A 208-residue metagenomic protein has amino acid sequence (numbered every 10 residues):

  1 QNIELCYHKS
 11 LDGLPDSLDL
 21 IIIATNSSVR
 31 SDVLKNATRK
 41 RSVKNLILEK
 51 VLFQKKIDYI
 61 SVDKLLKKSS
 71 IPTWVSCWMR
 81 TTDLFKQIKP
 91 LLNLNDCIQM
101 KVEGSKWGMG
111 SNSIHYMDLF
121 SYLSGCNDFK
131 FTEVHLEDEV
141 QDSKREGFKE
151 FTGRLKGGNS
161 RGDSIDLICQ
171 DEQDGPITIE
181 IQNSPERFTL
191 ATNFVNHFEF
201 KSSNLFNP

Functional and structural regions predicted by a protein language model:
I3-I47, V51-L65: Beta-loop-alpha module in the N-terminal Rossmann-like domain of NAD(P)-dependent dehydrogenases, especially those
Y7-K9, L48, V75-C77, E133-H135: Short loop/edge segments at beta-strand edges and connector loops that shape dinucleotide/nucleotide cofactor-binding
D12, L20, L52-M117: A contiguous active-site-proximal alpha/beta segment in oxidoreductase catalytic domains
I22-I23, L46-L48, T73-S76, D166-I168: Short catalytic-loop micro-motif centered on adjacent basic/acidic residues
N26-V29, L52-F53, M79-T81, D171-D174: Short beta->alpha connector loops
R41, S69-S70, N95, S124-N127: A structural signal for short coil/turn segments at secondary-structure junctions
Q99-G175: Rossmann-like dinucleotide-binding domain that binds NAD(P)(H)
G157-P208: NAD(P)-dinucleotide binding in Rossmann-like oxidoreductases
